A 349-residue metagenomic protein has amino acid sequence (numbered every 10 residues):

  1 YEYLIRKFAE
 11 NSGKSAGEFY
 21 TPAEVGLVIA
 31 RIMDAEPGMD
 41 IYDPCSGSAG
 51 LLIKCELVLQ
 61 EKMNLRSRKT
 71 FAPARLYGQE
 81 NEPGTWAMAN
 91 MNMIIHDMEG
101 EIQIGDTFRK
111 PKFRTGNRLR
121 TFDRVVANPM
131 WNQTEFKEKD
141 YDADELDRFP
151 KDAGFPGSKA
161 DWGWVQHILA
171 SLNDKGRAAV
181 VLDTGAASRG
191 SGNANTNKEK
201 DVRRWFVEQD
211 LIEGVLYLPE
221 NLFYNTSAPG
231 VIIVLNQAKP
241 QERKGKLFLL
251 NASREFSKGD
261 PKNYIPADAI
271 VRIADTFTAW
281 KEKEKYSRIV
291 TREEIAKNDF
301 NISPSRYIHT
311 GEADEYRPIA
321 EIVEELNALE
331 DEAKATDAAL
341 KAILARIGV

Functional and structural regions predicted by a protein language model:
Y1-A9, E18: Long recognition/docking surfaces used for binding and targeting
Y3, A35, S171-D174: Membrane-interface junctions
S15-A127, N132-A143, F149-D152, L182-G185 (+3 more regions): Conserved S-adenosyl-L-methionine
L119-V349: A conserved structural/catalytic subdomain of Rossmann-like adenosyl-cofactor enzymes
